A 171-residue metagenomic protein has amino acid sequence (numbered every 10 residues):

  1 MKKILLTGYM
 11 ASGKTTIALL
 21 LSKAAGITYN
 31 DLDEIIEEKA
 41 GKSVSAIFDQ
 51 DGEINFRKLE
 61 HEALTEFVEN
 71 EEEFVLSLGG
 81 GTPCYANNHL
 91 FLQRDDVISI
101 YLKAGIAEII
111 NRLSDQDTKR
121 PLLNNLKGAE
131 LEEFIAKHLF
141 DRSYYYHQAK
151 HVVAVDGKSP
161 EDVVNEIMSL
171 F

Functional and structural regions predicted by a protein language model:
L6: Hydrophobic anchor at the beta1->P-loop junction of P-loop NTPases
Y9: P-loop (Walker A) phosphate-binding loop of NTP-binding proteins
S12: ATP-binding Walker
T15: Walker A/P-loop
A24, I98, F140-F171: NTP-dependent small-molecule kinase module
D31-Q93, K119: ATP-dependent small-molecule kinase phosphotransfer cores that center on conserved nucleotide phosphate-binding segments
D95-D141: A glycine- and Lys/Arg-enriched "phosphate-lid" helix/loop adjacent to the NTP-binding pocket of small-molecule kinases
